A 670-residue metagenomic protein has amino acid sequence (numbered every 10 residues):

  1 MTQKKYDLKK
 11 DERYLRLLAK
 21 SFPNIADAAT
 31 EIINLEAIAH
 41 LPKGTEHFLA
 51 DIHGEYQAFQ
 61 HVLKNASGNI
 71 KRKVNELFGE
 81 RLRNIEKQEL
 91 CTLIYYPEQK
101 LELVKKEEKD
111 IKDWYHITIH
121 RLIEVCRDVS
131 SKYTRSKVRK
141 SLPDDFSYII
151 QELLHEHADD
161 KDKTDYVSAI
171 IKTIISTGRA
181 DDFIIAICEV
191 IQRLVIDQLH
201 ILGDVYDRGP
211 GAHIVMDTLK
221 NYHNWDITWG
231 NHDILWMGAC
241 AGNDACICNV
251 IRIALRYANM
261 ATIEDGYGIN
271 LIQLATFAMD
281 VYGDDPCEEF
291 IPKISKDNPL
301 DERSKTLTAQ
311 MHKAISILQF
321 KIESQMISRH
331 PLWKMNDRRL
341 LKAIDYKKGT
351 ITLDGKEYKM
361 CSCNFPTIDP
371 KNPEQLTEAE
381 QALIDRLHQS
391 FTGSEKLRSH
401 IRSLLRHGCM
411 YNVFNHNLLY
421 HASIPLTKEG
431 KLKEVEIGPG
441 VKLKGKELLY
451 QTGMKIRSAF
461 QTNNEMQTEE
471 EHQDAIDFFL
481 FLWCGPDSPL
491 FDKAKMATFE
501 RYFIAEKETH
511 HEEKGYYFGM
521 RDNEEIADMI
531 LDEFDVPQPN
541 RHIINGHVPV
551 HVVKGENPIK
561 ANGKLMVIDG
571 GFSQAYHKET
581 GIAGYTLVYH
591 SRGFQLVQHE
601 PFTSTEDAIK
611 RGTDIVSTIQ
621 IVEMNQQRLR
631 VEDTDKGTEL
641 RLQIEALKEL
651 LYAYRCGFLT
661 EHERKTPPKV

Functional and structural regions predicted by a protein language model:
M1-V670: Feature recognizes metal-dependent phosphohydrolase scaffolds
